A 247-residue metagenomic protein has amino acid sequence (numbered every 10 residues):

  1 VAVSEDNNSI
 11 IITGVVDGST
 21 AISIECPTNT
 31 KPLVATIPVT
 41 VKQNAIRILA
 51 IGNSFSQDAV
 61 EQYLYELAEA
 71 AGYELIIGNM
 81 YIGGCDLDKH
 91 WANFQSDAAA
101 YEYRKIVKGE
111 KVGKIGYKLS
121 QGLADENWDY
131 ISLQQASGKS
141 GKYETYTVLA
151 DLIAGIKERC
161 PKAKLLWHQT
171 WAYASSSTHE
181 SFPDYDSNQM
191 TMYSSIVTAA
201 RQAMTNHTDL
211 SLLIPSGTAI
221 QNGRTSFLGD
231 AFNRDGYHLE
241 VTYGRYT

Functional and structural regions predicted by a protein language model:
V1-N44: Extracytoplasmic soluble-region selector
G18, F94-D97, P183: Short, hinge-like loop/turn segments at secondary-structure boundaries
T40, L75-G84, W167, P215: A generic structural motif
I46-A50, L75-G78: Short, well-ordered beta-strand elements
G52-Q57: Short polar catalytic/cofactor-binding loops
D58-L149: Conserved SGNH/GDSL esterase-like catalytic core that processes O-acyl groups on lipids and polysaccharides
G116-G244: Alpha-helical cap/lid subdomain in secreted, periplasmic, or secretory-pathway luminal O-acyl-processing enzymes
